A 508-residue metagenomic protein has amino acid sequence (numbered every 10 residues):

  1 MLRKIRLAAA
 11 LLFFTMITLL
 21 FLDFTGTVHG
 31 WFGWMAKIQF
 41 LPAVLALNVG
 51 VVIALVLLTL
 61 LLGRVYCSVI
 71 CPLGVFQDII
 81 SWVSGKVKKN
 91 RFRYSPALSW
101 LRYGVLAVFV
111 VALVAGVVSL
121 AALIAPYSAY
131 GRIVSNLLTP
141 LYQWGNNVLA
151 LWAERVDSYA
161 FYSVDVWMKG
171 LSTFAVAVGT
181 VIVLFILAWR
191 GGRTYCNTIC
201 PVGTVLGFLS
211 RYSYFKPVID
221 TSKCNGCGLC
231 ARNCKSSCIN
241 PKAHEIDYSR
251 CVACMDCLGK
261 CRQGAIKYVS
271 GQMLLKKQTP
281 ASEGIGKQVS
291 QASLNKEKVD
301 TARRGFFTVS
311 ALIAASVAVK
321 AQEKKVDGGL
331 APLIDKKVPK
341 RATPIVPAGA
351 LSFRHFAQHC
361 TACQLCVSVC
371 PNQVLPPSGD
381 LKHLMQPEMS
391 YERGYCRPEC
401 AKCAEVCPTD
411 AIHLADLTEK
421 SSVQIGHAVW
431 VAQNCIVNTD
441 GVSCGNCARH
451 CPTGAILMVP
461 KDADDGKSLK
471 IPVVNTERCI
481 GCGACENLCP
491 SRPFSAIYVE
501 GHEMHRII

Functional and structural regions predicted by a protein language model:
M1-H244, S249-R250, D256-I508: Non-ligating segments of multi-cofactor redox enzymes
